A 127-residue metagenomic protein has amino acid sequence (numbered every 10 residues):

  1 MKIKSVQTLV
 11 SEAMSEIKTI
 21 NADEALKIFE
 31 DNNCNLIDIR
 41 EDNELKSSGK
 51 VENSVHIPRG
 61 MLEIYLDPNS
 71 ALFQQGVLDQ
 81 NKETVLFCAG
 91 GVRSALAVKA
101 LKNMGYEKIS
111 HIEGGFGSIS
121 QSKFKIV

Functional and structural regions predicted by a protein language model:
M1-C34, D42-E83, V92-V127: Rhodanese-like catalytic fold shared by cysteine-dependent sulfurtransferases and DSP/PTP-type phosphatases
I37: Active-site flanking residues adjacent to catalytic metal/cofactor-binding acidic residues
F87: Short, surface-exposed ligand- or partner-binding patches at beta-edge/loop junctions that are enriched in aromatics
